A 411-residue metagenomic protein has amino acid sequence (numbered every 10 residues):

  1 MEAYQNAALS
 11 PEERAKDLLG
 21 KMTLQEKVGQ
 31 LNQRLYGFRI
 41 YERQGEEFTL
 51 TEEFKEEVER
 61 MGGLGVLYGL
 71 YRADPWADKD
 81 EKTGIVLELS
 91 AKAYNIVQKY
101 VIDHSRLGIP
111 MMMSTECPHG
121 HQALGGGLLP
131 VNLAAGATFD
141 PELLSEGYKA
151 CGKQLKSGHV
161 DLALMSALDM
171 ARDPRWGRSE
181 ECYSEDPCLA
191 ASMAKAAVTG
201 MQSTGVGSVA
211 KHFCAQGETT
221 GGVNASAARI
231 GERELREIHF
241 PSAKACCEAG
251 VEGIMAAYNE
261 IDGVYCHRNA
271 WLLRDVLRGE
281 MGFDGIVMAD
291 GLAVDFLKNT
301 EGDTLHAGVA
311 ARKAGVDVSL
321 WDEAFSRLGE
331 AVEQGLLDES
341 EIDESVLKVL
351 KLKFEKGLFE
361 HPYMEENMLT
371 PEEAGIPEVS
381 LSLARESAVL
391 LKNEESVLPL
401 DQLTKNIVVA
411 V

Functional and structural regions predicted by a protein language model:
M1-V411: Glycoside hydrolase catalytic-domain context in secreted enzymes
